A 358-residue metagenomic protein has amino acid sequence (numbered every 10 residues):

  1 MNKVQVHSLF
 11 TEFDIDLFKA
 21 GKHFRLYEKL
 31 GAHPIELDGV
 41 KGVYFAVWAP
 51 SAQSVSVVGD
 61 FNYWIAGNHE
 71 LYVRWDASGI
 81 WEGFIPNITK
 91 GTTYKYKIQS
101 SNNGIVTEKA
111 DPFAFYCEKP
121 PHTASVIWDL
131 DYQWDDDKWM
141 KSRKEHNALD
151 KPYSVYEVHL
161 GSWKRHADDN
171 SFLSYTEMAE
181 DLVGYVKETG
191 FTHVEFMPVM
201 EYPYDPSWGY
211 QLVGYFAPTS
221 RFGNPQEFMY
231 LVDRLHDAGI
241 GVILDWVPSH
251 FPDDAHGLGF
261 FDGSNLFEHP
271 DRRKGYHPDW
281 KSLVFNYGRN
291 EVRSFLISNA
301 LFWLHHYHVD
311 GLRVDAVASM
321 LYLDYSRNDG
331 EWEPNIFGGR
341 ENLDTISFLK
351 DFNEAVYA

Functional and structural regions predicted by a protein language model:
M1-V40, R74-E157, S162-N170, E177: The feature marks proteins involved in alpha-glucan
K41-F45: Structural beta-strand segments of beta-rich domains
W48-V55: Short proline/glycine-enriched turn/loop motifs at strand-loop junctions of beta-rich domains
V55-V57, Y94: Short beta-strand elements bearing conserved aromatic residues within extracellular beta-rich modules
D60-I65, S101: Change "in extracellular beta-sheet-rich domains … of secreted and cell-surface proteins" to "in beta-sheet-rich domains
G67-W75: Solvent-exposed serine/threonine-rich low-complexity stretches and specific carbohydrate-binding patches
M140-D150, H159-E341: Substrate-binding/active-site clefts of carbohydrate-active enzymes
D344-A358: Polar, glycine-rich mid-to-C-terminal structural blocks that act as macromolecule-binding/assembly scaffolds
